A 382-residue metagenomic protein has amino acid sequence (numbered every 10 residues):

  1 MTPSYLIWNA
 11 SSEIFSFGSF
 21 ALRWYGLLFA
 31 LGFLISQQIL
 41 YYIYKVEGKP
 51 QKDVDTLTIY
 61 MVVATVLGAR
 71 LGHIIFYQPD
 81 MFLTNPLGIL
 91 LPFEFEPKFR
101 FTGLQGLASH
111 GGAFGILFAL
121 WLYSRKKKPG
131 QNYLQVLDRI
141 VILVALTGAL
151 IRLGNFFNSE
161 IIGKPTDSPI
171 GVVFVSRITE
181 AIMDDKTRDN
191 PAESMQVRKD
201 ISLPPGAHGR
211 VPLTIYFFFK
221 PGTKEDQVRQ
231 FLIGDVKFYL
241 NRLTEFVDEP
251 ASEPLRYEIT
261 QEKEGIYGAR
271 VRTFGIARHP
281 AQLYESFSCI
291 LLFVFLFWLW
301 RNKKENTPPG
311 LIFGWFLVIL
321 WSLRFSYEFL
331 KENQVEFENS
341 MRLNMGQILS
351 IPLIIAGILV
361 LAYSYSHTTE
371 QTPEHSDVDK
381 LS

Functional and structural regions predicted by a protein language model:
M1-S382: Hydrophobic, membrane-interfacing alpha helices
